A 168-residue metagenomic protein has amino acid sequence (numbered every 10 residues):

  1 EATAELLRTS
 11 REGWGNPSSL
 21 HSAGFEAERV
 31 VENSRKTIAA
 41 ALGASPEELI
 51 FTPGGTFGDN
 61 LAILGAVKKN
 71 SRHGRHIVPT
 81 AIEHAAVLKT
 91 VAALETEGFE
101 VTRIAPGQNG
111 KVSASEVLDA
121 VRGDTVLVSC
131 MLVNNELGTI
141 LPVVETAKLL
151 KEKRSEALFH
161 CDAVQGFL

Functional and structural regions predicted by a protein language model:
E1-L168: Pyridoxal 5′-phosphate
